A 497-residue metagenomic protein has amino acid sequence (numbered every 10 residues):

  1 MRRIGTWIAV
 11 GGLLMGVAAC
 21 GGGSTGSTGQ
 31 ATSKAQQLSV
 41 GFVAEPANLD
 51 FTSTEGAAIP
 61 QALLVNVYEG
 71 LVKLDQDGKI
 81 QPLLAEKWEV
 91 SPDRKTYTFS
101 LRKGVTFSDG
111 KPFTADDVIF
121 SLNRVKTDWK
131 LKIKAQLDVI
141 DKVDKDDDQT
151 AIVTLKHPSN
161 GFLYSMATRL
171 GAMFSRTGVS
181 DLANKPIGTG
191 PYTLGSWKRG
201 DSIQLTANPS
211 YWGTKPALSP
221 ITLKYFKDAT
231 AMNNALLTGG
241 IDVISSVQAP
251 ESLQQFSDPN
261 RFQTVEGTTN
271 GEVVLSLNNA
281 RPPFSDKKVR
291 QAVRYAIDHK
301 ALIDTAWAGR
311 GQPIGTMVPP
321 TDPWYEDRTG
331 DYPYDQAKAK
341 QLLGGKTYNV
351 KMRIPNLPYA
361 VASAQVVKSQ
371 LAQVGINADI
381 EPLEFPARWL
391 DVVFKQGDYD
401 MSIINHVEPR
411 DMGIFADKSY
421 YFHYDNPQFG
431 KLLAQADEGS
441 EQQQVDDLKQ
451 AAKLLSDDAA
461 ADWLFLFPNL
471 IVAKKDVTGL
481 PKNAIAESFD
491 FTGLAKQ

Functional and structural regions predicted by a protein language model:
G41-P92, N123, I187: N-terminal lobe/hinge region of extracytoplasmic solute-binding protein
D93-T96, S100, K134-R176, S196: Surface-exposed binding/hinge segments that line and control ligand-binding clefts or catalytic entry sites
T114-S121, D148-T154, G190-P191, L218-P220 (+4 more regions): Alpha-helical secondary-structure segments
M166-P216, P220: Gly/Pro-rich hinge or "lid" segments in bacterial periplasmic/extracellular proteins
P209-Q254, N377: Ligand-site clamp/hinge motif
A308, Q312-L342, L357-A362: Structural transition elements
G344-E408: Ligand/substrate-recognition segments at binding pockets and active sites
N377-A387, G413-D476, G493, Q497: Extracytoplasmic/peripheral linker and loop segments enriched in polar/acidic and small residues with frequent Thr/Pro
